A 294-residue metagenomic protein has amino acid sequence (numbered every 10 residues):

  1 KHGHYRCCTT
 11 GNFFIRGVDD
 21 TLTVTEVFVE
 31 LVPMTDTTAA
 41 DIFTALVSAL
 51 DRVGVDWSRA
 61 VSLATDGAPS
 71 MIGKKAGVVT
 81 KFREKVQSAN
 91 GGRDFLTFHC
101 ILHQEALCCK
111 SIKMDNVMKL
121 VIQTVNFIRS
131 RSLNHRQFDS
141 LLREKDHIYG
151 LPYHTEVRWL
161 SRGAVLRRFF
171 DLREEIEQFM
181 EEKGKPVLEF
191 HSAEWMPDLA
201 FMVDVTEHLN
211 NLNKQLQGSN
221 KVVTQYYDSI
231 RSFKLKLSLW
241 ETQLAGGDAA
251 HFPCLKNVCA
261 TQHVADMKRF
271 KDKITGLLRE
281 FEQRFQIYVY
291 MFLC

Functional and structural regions predicted by a protein language model:
K1-C294: Alpha-helical structural modules in large enzymes and assemblies
